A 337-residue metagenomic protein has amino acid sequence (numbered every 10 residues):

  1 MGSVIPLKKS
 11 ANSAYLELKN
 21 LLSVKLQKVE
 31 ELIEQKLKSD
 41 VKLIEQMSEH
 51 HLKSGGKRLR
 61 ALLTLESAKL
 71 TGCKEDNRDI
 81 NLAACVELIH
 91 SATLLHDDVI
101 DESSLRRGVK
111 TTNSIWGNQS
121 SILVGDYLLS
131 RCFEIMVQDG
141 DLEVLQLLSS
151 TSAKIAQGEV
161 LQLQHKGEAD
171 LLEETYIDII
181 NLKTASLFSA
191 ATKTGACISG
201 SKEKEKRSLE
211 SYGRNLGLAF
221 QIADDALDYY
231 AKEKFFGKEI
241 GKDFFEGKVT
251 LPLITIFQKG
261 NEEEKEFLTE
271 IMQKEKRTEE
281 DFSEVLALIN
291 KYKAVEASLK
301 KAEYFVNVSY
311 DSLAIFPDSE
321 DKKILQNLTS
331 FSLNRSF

Functional and structural regions predicted by a protein language model:
M1-F337: All-alpha prenyltransferase/terpene-synthase fold signal
